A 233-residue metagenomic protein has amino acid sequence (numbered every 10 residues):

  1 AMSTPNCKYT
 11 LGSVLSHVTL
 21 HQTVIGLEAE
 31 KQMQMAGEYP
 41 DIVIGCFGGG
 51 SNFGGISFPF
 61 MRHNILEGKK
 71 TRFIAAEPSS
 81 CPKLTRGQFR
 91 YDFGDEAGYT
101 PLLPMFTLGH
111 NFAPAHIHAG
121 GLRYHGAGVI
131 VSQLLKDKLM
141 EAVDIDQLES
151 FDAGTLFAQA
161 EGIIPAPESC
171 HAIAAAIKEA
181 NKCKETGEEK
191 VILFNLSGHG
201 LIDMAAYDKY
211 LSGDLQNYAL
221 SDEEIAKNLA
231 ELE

Functional and structural regions predicted by a protein language model:
A1-T19, I25, A36-G37, R62-K70 (+2 more regions): Active-site/ligand-binding loops adjacent to catalytic centers
S3-P5, K31-Y39, C183-E185: Structural signature of cysteine-dependent C-C bond-forming condensing enzymes
A29-Q32, I56-F60, G154, A172-A180: Buried hydrophobic packing segments
Y39-F53, F73, K190-L196: A short, small-residue-rich loop immediately preceding and capping a beta-strand
F47-S57, K83-T85, S169-I177, L201-M204: Short glycine/serine/threonine-rich phosphate/pyrophosphate-binding segments that cradle anionic phosphate groups
F53-L66, K178-G187, D203-D208: Short glycine/threonine-rich loop-to-helix capping motif typified by GTGT followed within a few residues by an Asp-Pro
R72, L193-A206, Y210-L211: C-terminal, active-site-flanking charged/polar segments
A158-S197: C-terminal structured "cap/appendage" subdomains that terminate the fold
